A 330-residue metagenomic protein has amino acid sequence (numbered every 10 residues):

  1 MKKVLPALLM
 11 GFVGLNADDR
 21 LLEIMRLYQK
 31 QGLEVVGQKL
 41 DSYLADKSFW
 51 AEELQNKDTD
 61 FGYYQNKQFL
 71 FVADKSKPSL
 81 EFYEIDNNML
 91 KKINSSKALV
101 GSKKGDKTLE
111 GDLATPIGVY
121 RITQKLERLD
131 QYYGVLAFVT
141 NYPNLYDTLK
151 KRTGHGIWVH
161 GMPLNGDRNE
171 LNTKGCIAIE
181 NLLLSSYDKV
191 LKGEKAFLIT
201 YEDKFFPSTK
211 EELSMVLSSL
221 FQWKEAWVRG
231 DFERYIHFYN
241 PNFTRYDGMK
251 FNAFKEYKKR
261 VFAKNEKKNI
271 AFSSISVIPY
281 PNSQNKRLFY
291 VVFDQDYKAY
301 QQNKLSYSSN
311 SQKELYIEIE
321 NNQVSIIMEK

Functional and structural regions predicted by a protein language model:
K2-A17: Classical Sec-dependent N-terminal signal peptides that target proteins to the secretory pathway
A17-I117, R121-Y132, A137-H155, M162-K174 (+1 more regions): N-terminal pre-domains immediately preceding structured catalytic cores
I179: A conserved hydrophobic position in a structured secondary element of the catalytic/binding core that shapes
